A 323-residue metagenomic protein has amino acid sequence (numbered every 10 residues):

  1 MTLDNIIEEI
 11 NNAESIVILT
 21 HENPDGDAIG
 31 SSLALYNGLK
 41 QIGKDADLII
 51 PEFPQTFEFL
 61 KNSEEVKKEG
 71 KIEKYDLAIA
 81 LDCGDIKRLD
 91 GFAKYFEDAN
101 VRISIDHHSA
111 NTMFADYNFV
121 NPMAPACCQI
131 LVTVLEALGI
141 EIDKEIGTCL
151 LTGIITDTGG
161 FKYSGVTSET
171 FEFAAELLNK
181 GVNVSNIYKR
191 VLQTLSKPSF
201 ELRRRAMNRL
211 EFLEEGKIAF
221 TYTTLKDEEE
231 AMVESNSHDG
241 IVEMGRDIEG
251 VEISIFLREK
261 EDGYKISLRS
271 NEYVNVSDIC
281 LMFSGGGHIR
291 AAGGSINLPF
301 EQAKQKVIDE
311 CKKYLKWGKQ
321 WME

Functional and structural regions predicted by a protein language model:
M1-D4, Y95-R102, P122-L131: An acidic intrinsically disordered interaction segment
M1-N5, G84-D85, L135-A137: Short, motif-level signal for alpha-helix interfacial/capping segments enriched in acidic residues and aromatics/proline
T2-E22, A28-E58, K68, E73-L77 (+1 more regions): Hydrophobic helix-and-loop "lid/oligomerization" segment in the mid-to-C-terminal part of catalytic domains
I18, L48-I50, S104-I105, I142-K144: General beta-strand structural signal in soluble alpha/beta enzymes
L35-Y36, Y95-D98, V120-N121, E172: Glycine-rich, phosphate-binding/catalytic loops in enzymes
K61-Y117: Active-site cofactor/cluster-binding pocket
I105-F173: Short alpha-helices
